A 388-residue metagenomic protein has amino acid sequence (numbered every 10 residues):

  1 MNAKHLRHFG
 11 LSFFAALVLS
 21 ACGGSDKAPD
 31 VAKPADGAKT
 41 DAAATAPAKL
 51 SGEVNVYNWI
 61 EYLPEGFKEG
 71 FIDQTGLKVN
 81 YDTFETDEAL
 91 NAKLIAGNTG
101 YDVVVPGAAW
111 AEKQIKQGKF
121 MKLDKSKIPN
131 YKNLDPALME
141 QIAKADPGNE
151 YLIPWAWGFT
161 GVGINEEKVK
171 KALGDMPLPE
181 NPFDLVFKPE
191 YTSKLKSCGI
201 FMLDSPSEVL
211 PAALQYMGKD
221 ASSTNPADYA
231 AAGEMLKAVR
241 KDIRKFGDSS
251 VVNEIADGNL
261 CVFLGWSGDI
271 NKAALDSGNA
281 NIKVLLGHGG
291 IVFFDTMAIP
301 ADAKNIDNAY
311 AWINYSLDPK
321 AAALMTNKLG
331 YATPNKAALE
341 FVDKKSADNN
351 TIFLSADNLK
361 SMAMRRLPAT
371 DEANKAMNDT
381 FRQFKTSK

Functional and structural regions predicted by a protein language model:
V18-A21: C-terminal motif of bacterial Sec signal peptides marking the signal peptidase cleavage site
G23-D26: Bacterial signal peptide processing site
A42-Q114, N253: Early extracytoplasmic/lumenal segment of secretory-pathway proteins
V105-D242, G247-A256: Extracytoplasmic ligand-binding site segments that recognize negatively charged/polar headgroups
G163-K168, Q215-G218, F293-I306, L324: A bilobed periplasmic-binding-protein/Venus flytrap-type ligand-binding module shared by bacterial periplasmic
Y229-A238, R244, S267, S277-A301 (+1 more regions): Periplasmic-binding protein-like
N253, D357-K388: Conserved C-terminal helix/tail region of periplasmic/extracytoplasmic solute-binding proteins
P300-S361, R365: Mature extracytoplasmic/periplasmic domains
